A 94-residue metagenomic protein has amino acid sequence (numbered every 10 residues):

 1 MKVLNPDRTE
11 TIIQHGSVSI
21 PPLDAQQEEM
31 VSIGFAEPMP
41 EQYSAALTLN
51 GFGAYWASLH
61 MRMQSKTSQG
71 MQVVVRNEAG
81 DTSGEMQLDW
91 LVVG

Functional and structural regions predicted by a protein language model:
M1-E41, N50-G53, M63-G94: Extracellular receptor-binding modules and their adjoining Ser/Thr/Gly/Asp/Asn-rich linkers
L59: An anionic, turn-rich surface loop/hairpin at beta-sheet edges that serves as a generic interaction/coordination patch
